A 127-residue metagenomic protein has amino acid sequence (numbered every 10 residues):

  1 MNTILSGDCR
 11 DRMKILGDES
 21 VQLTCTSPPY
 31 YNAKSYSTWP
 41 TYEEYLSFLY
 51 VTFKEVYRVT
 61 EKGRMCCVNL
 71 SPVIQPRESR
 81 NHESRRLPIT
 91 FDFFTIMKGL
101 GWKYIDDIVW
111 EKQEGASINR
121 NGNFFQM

Functional and structural regions predicted by a protein language model:
M1-M127: Core catalytic lobe of class I
